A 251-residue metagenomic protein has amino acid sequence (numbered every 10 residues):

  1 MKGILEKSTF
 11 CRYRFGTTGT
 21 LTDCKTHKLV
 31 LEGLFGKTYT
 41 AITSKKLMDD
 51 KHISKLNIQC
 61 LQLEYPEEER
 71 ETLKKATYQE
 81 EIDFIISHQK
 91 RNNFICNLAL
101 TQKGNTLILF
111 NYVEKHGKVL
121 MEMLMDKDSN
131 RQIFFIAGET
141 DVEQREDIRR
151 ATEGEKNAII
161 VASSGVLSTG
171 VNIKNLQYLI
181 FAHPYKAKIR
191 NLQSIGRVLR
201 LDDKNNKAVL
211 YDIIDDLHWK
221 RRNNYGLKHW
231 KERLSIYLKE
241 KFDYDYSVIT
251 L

Functional and structural regions predicted by a protein language model:
M1-Q59, Y237: Post-DEXD/H (motif II) to motif III coupling segment of the RecA-like Helicase ATP-binding lobe
M1-T17, L21-H27, D128-R131, R150-G154 (+4 more regions): N-terminal helicase ATP-binding lobe
T22, N172, K186-A187, R197-V209 (+1 more regions): Arginine/glycine-rich "motif VI" loop of SF2 helicases in the C-terminal RecA-like domain
T72-N111, K115-D126: Conserved interdomain hinge at the start of the Helicase C-terminal
L107, K118-V119, R131-S168: Conserved helicase ATPase core of P-loop NTP-dependent helicases/translocases
A162, V171-P184, Q193, A208-D212: A short beta-strand element within the Helicase C-terminal
R197-K231: Conserved segment of the helicase C-terminal RecA-like domain
V209, N223-L251: Long, hydrophobic alpha-helical segments
